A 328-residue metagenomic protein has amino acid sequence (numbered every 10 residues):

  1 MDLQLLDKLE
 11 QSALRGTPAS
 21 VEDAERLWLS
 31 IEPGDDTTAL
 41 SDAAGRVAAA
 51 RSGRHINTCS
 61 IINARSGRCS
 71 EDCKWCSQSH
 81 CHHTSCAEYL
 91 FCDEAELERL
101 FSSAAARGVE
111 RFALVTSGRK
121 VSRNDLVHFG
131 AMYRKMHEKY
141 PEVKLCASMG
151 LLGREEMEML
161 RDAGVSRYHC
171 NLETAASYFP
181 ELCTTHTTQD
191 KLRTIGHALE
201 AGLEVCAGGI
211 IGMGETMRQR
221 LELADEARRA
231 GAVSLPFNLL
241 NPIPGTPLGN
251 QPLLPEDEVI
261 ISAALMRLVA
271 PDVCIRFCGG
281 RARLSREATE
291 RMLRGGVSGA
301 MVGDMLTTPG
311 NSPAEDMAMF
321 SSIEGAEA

Functional and structural regions predicted by a protein language model:
M1-E71, W75: Flexible, acidic/Gly-rich N-terminal and inter-domain linker regions that tether and position cofactor-handling modules
M1-P33, R99, A105, K139 (+1 more regions): Auxiliary Fe-S-binding modules of radical SAM enzymes
G16, A44, C73, L114 (+5 more regions): Conserved, mostly hydrophobic/aromatic
C81-L100, A104-I195, E204-G208, V233-N238: Core AdoMet radical
C92, N124-H128, C183-D190, E215-E222 (+2 more regions): Alpha-helix N-cap and loop-to-helix initiation/capping positions
G118-S122, T194-Q219, F237-P252, V273-L284: Conserved strand-turn element in the central/C-terminal portion of the radical SAM core barrel that lines
M132-M136, A198, M266, A270: Hydrophobic positions in alpha-helices of CheY-like receiver
G153-R161, M213-E226, A282-G295: Catalytic cores of alpha/beta
